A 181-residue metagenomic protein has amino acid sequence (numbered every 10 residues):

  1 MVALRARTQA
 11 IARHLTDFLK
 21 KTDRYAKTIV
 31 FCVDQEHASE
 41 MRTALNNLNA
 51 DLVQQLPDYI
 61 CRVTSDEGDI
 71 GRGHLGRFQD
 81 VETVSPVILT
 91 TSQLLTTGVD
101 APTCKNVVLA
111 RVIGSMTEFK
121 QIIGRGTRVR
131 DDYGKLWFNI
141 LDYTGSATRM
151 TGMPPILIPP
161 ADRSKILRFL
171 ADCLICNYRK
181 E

Functional and structural regions predicted by a protein language model:
M1-T91: Conserved C-terminal RecA-like helicase domain
F18, Y25, F31, F78 (+4 more regions): Phenylalanine-focused residue identity feature
L19-K20, A38-T43, Y59, A161-E181: Catalytic cores and motor modules of nucleic-acid processing enzymes
C32, C61, C104, C173-C176: Generic recognition of cysteine residues
N46-D51, R125-D131, L174: Intrinsically disordered, low-complexity boundary segments flanking structured domains
Q55, C61-R163: Conserved RecA-like P-loop NTPase helicase motor core
